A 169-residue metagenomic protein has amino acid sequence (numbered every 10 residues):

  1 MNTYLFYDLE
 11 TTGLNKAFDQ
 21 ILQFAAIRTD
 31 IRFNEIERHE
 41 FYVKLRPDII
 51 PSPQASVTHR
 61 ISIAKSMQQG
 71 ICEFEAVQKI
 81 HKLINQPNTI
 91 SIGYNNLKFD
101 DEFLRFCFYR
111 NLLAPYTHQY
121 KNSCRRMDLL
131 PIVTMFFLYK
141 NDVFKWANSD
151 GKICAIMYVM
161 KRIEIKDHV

Functional and structural regions predicted by a protein language model:
M1-Y109: Conserved non-catalytic scaffold segment of RNase H-like nuclease domains
E35-R38, Q119-R125: A short coil-to-beta-strand element that immediately follows conserved catalytic motifs
V43-L45, L129, I165: Active-site donor-binding loop signature of nucleotide-sugar glycosyltransferases
I90-F99, F103, C107, F144-V169: Acidic, Mg2+-coordinating catalytic module of metal-dependent nucleases/exonucleases that use a two-metal-ion mechanism
F106-N122: A short alpha->loop->secondary-structure connector
S123-D150: Short alpha-helix plus adjacent loop in nuclease-associated cores
